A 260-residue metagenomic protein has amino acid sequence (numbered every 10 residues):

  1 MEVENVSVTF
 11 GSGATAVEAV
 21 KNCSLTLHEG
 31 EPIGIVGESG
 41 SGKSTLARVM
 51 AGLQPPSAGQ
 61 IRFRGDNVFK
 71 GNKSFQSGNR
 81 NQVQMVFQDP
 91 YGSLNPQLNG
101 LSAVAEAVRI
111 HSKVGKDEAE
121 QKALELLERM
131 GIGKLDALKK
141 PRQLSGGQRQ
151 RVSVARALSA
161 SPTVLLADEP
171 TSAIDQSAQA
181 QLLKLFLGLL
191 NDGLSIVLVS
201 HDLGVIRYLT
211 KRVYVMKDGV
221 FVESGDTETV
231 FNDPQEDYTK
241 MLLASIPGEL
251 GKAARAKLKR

Functional and structural regions predicted by a protein language model:
A14, V68-Q84, L98, S102 (+2 more regions): ABC ATPase NBD coupling module
A51: Helix-to-loop junction immediately C-terminal to a conserved catalytic motif
G59-K70: Conserved ABC transporter NBD signature motif
E118-L135, L243-A244: Conserved ABC ATPase "signature" region
K140-L144, Q148: Conserved ABC ATPase signature
I206-Y208: A short, surface-exposed alpha-helical micro-motif characterized by mixed small hydrophobic and charged/polar residues
S224-G225: ABC ATPase "signature
